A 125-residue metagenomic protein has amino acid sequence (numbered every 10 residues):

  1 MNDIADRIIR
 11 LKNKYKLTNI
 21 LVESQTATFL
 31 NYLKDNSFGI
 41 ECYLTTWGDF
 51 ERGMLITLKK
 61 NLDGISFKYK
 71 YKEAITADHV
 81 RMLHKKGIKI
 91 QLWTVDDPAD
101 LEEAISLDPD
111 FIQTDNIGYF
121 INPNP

Functional and structural regions predicted by a protein language model:
M1-P125: Short loop-to-alpha-helix "cap/lid" segments that border enzyme active sites across diverse enzyme classes
